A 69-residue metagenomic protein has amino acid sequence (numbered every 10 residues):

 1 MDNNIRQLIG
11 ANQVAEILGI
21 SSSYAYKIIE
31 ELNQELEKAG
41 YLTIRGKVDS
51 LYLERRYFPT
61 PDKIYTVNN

Functional and structural regions predicted by a protein language model:
M1-D2, G40: Short hydrophobic "helix-edge" motifs at membrane interfaces and signal-peptide entry regions
D2-Y24: Polyanion-binding surface elements
I20-Y65: Major-groove DNA-recognition helix of helix-turn-helix-type DNA-binding domains
